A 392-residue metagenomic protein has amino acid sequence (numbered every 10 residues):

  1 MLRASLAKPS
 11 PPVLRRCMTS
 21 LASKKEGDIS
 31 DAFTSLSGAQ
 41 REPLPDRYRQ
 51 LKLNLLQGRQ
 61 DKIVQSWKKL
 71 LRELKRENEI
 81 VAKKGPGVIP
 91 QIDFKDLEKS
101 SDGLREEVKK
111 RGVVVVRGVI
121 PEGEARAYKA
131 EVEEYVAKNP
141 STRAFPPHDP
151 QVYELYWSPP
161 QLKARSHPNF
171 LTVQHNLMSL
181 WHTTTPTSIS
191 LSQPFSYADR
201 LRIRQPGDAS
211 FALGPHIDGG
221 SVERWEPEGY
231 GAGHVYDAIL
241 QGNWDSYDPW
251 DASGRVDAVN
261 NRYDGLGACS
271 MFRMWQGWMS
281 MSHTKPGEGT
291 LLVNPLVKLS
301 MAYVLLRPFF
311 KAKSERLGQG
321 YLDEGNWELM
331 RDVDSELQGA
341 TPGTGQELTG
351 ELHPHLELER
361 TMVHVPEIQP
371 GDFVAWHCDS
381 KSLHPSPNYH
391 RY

Functional and structural regions predicted by a protein language model:
M1, G118-P121: Acidic/polar N-terminal loop/beta-strand segments that form early-domain functional surfaces
M1-K110: Fe(II)/2-oxoglutarate
A22-S23, G103, V108-R111, I120-G350 (+2 more regions): Non-heme Fe(II) oxygenase catalytic core, chiefly the N-lobe of the double-stranded beta-helix
V115, L292, A375-H377: Beta-strand cores of modular interaction/reader domains in eukaryotic scaffold and signaling proteins, especially PDZ
V115, M274-Q276, F373: Intrinsic-disorder/low-complexity, polar/charged segments enriched in Ser/Thr/Lys/Arg/Asp/Glu/Gln
H355-E357: A general structural motif
I368-S382: Conserved metal-binding segment of the jelly-roll/cupin
D379, R391-Y392: A short hydrophobic beta-strand segment most commonly corresponding to one strand of the jelly-roll/cupin
